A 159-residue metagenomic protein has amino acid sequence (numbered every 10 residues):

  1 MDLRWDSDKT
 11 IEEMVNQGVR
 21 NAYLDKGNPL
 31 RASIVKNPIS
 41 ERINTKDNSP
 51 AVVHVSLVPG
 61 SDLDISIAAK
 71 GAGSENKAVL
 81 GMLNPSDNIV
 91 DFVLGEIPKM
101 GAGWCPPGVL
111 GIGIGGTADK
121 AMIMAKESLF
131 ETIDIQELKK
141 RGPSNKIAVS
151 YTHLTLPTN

Functional and structural regions predicted by a protein language model:
M1-W5, W104-K120: Conserved phosphate/anionic-ligand binding catalytic regions in large, soluble enzymes, centered on
D2-S61, S66-A68: A generic, well-ordered mixed alpha/beta core segment in the N-terminal half of proteins
D6, A78-G81, D119-K126: Short acidic, glycine/serine/threonine-rich loops at helix termini
M14-V15, V19, S86-F92, A121-A148: Gly/Ser/Thr-rich active-site loops/lids in small-molecule metabolic enzymes that frequently grip phosphoryl groups
V15, E75-W104: Internal alpha/beta scaffold segment
L24-N37, K99-G111, I135-K146: Flexible, glycine/charged-enriched surface loops at secondary-structure junctions
S61-I89, I147-S150: Active-site-proximal helix-loop elements at catalytic-domain edges
T152-T158: Conserved small/polar residues in nucleotide/adenosyl-binding loops
